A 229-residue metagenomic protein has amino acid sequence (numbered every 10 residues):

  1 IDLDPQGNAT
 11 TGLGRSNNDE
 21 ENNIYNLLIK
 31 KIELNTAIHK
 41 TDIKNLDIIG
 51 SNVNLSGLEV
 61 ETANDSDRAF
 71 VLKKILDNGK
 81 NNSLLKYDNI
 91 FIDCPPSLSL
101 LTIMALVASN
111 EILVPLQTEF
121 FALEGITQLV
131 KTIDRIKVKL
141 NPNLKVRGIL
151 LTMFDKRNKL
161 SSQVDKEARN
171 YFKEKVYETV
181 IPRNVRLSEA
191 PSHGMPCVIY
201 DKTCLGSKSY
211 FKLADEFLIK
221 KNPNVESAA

Functional and structural regions predicted by a protein language model:
I1-A229: P-loop NTP-binding core
